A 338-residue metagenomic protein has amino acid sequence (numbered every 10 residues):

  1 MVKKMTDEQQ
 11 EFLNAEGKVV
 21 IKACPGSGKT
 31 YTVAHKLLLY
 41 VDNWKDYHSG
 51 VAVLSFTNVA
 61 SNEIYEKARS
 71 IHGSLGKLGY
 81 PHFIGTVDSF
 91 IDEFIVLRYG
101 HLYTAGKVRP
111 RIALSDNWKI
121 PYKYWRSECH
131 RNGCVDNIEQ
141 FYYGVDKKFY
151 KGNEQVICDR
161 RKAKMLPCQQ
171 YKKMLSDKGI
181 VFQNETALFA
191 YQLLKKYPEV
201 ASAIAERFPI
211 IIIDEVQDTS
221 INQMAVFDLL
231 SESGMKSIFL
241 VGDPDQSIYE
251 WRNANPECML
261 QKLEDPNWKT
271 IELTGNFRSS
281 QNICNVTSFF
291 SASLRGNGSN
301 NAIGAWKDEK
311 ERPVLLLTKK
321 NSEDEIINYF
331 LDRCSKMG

Functional and structural regions predicted by a protein language model:
M1-H101, S202: P-loop NTPase Walker
M1-K22, T32, G50-A52, P121-I212 (+2 more regions): Accessory N-terminal region flanking or inserted into the helicase ATPase core in nucleic-acid motor proteins
V2-P25, W268-G275, G296-M337: Inter-lobe coupling/hinge region of RecA-like P-loop helicase motors
C24, E93, R98-I120: DNA-processing P-loop NTPase/helicase core
K36, E63-I71, T86, F90-F94 (+5 more regions): Alpha-helical scaffold elements adjacent to nucleotide-binding pockets in ATP/GTP-utilizing enzyme cores
P81, I204, P209-I210, I238 (+1 more regions): The start of beta-strands in P-loop NTPase/AAA+ ATPase cores
E215: Walker B catalytic acidic pair
I221, V226-K310: Conserved RecA-like helicase ATPase core segment that couples NTP binding/hydrolysis to strand translocation
